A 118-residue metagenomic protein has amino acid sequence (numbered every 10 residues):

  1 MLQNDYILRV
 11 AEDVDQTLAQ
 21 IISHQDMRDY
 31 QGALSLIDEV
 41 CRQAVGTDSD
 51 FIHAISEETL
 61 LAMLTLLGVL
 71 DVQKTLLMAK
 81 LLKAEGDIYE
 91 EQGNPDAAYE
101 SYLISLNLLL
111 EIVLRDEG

Functional and structural regions predicted by a protein language model:
M1-L76, L110-E111: N-terminal alpha-helical interaction modules that lie
H24, L82-E85, Y89, L109: Residue at a conserved register position within TPR or TPR-like alpha-solenoid repeats
V69-K74, Y89-A98, E117: Short acidic, glycine/proline-enriched loop segments that cap or flank alpha-helices
K74-A84: Elongated alpha-helical scaffolds
L110, R115-G118: Glycine-rich, aromatic-bearing surface loops/beta-hairpins
